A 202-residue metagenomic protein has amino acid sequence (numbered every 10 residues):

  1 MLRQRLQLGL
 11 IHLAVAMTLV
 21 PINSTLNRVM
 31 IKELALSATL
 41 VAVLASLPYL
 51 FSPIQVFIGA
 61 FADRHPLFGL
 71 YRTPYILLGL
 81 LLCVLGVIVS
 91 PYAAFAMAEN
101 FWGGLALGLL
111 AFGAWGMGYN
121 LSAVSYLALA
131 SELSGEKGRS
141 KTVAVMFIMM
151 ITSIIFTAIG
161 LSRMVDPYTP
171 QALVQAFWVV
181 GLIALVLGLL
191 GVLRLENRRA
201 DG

Functional and structural regions predicted by a protein language model:
M1-S52: Helix-loop boundary and gating motifs at the non-cytosolic
A16, V20, G104, F112 (+1 more regions): Small-residue-rich segments within alpha-helical transmembrane domains of MFS-like 12-TM solute carriers
M30-I31, A62-P66, M97-A98, R163-P167: Interfacial helix-cap and linker-helix signal at transmembrane-aqueous boundaries of multi-pass secondary transporters
V41-H65, V84-G86, T152: Central cavity-lining transmembrane alpha-helices of secondary-active solute carriers, predominantly the Major
P48, W115, M146-M150: Structural signature of transmembrane alpha-helices in multi-pass secondary transporters
I76-W102: C-terminal ends and interior cores of transmembrane alpha-helices in multi-pass membrane transporters/permeases
L105-L109, L121-L127, L133-G202: Intracellular loop-helix junctions on the cytosolic face of multi-pass helical membrane proteins
